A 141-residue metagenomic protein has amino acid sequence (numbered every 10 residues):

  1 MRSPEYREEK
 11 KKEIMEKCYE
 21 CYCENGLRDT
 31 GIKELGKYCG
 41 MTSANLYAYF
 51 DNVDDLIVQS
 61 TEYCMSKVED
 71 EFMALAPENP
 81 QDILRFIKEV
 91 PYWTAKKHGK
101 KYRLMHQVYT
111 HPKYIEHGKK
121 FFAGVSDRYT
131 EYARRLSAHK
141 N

Functional and structural regions predicted by a protein language model:
M1-E13, P77-E78, E116, R134: Short, Lys/Arg-enriched, disordered terminal segments
R2, E9, E13, K17 (+2 more regions): Helix-turn-helix
E13, K17-N25, K67-L75, L104 (+1 more regions): Solvent-exposed, amphipathic alpha-helical segments
C21, Y49, K67, T94 (+2 more regions): Short alpha-helical functional segments enriched in proximate histidine and acidic residues
L56-C64, E71: Alpha-helical DNA-contacting segments of helix-turn-helix folds
Q59, M73-H98: Hydrophobic alpha-helical connector segments
A95-E116: Amphipathic alpha-helical segments used for helix-helix packing
Y114-N141: Amphipathic alpha-helical packing segments from all-alpha helical-bundle domains
